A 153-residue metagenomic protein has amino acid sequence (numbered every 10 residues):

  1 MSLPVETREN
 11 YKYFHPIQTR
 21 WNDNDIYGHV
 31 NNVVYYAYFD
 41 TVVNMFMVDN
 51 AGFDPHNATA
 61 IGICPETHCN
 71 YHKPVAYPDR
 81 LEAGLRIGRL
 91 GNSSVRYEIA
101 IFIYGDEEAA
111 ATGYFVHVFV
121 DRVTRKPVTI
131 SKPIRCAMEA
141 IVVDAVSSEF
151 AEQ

Functional and structural regions predicted by a protein language model:
M1-Y13, V75-Y77, G88-Q153: HotDog/MaoC-like acyl-thioester-processing domains
S2-M45, D49, Q153: Catalytic strand-loop segment that frames the active site of acyl-thioester-processing enzymes
P16-R20, N70, V116: Generic structural detector for well-ordered beta-strands
W21, D25, A58, V123-R125: Residue-level signal for pocket-adjacent positions within structured domains
D23, H29-N32, P65, K73 (+2 more regions): Generic structural "secondary-structure junction" signal
G28, A37, I61-G62, E108 (+2 more regions): Residues that recognize and position ribonucleotide moieties
F46-V95, A109-A110: Hydrophobic beta-strand-centered segment that forms part of the acyl-chain substrate-binding groove
